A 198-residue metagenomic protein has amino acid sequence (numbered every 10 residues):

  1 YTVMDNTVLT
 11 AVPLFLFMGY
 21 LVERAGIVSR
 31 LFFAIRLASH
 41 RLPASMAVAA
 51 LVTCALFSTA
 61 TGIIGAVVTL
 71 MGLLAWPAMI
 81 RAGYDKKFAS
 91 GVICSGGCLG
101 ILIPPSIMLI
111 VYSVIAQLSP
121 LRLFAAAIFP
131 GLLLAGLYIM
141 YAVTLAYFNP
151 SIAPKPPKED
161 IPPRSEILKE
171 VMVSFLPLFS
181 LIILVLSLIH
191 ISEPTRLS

Functional and structural regions predicted by a protein language model:
Y1-S192, R196-S198: Alpha-helical transmembrane segments of multi-pass membrane transport proteins
